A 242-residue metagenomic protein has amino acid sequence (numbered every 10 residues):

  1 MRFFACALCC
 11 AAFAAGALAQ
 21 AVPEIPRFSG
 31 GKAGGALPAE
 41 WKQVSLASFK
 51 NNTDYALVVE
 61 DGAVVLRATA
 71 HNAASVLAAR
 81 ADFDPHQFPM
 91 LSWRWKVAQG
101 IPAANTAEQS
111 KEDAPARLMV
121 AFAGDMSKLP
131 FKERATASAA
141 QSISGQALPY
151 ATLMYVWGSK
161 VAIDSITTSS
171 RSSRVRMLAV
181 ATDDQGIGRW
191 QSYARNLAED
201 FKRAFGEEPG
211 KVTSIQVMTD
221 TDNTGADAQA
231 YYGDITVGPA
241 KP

Functional and structural regions predicted by a protein language model:
A12-G16: N-terminal signal peptide c-region/cleavage motif recognized by signal peptidases
Q20-A47, F131-S138: Extracellular carbohydrate-recognition regions
F28, I215, I235-V237: Extracellular beta-strand elements of beta-rich domains used for carbohydrate recognition/degradation or cell-matrix
T53-V76: Short carbohydrate-recognition loop motifs
R80-L91, D184-I187: Extracellular/lumenal carbohydrate-interaction signature centered on repeated Trp-anchored short motifs
R94-G100, A123-D125, A198: Solvent-exposed strand-to-loop "edge" motifs in beta-rich extracellular domains
D113, A123-R171: Extracellular/luminal beta-rich ligand-recognition and adhesion surfaces characterized by aromatic-Gly/Pro-enriched
A116-L118, S173-D183, I187-G225: Extracellular beta-strand ligand-recognition surfaces/modules
